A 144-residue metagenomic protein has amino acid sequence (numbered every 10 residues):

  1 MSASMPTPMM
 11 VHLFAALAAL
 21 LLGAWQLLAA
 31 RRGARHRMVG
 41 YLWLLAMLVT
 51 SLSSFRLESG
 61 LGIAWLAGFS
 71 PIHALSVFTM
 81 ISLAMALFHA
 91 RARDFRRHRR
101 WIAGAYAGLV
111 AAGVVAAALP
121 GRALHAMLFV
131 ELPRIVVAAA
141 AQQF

Functional and structural regions predicted by a protein language model:
M1-F144: Alpha-helical membrane insertion/targeting regions
